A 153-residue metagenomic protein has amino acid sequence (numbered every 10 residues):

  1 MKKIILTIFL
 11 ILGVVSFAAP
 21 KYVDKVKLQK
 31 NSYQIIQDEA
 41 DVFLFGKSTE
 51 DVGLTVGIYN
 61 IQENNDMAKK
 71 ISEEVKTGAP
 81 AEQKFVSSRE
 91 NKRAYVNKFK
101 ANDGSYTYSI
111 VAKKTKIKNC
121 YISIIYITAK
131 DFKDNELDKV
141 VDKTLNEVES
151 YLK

Functional and structural regions predicted by a protein language model:
M1-I4: Positively charged n-region of N-terminal signal peptides that target proteins for export
L6-F17: Hydrophobic h-region of N-terminal signal peptides that target proteins for export in Gram-negative bacteria
K21-I35, M67-A79: Amphipathic alpha-helical segments
D24-Q34, I124-K153: Surface-exposed amphipathic alpha-helical segments
L28-N31, K47-D51, E90-K92, K113-Y121: Short, solvent-exposed coil/turn segments at beta-strand boundaries
D38-V42, G53, D103-V111, C120-Y121: Short, surface-exposed coil-to-beta transition loops
F43-I71, Y121-I127: A short acidic-to-branched-hydrophobic micro-motif
G78-I117: Signature of long, low-cysteine stretches enriched in small and polar/charged residues
